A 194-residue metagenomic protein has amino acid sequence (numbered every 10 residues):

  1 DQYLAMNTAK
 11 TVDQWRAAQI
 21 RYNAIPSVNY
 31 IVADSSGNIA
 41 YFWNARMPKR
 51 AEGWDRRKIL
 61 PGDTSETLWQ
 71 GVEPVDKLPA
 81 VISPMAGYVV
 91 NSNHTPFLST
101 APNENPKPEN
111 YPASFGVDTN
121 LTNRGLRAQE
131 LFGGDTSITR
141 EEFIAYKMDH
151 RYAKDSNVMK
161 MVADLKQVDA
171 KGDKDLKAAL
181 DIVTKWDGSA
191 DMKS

Functional and structural regions predicted by a protein language model:
Q2-R21, A128: Alpha/propeptide regions of enzymes that mature by internal proteolysis
T8, I20-S27, F132-S137: Hydrophobic/aromatic-lined pockets within catalytic cores
Q14-A18, I25-P26, Q70-K77: Short alpha-helical segments and helix-capping/turn motifs at coil-helix boundaries
A33-S194: Long, compositionally biased non-active-site segments enriched in small/hydrophobic residues and glycine
